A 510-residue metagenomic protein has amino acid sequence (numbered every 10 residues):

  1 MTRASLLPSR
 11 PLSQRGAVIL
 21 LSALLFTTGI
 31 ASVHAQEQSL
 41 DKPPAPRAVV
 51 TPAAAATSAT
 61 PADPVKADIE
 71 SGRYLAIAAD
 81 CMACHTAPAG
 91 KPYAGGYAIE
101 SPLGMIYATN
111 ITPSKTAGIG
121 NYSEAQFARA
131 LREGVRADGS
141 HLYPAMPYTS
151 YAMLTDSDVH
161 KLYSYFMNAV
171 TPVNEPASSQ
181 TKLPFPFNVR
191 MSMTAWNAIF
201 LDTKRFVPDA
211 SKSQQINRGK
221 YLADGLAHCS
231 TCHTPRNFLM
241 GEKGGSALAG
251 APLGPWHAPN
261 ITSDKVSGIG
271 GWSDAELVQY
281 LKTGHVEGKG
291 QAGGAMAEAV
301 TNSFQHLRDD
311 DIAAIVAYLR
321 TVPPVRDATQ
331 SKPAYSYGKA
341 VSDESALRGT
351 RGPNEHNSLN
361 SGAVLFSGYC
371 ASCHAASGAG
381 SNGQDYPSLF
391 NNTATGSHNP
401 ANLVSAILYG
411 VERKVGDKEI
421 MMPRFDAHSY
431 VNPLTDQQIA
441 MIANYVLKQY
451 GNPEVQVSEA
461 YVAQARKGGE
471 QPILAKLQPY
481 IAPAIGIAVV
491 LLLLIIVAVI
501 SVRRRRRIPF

Functional and structural regions predicted by a protein language model:
T2-P11, V18-D68, I106-T109, A130 (+6 more regions): Post-cleavage N-terminal segment of exported redox proteins
A55-D63, E70-S71, A78, A83-T86 (+7 more regions): Sequence context of c-type cytochrome heme-c attachment sites
V65-A87, P92-E100, M193-N197, V207-N237 (+4 more regions): Sequence/structural segment immediately N-terminal to covalent heme-attachment motifs in c-type and related
Y74-T86, T109-N110, A125-E133, P144-Y148 (+10 more regions): C-type cytochrome heme c attachment motif
A79-D80, H85-P88, K115, L131-G139 (+13 more regions): Sec/Tat-exported extracytoplasmic proteins
T86-A87, Y93-Y97, G139-L142, V173-Q180 (+6 more regions): Short, solvent-exposed loop/turn and secondary-structure capping segments
A94-P102, P235-G284: Active-site substrate-binding loop specific to GH73 endo-beta-N-acetylglucosaminidase modules in bacterial autolysins
Y107-N121, R132-S157, A177-K182, A258-I269 (+3 more regions): Axial heme c-ligation environment in periplasmic c-type cytochrome domains
